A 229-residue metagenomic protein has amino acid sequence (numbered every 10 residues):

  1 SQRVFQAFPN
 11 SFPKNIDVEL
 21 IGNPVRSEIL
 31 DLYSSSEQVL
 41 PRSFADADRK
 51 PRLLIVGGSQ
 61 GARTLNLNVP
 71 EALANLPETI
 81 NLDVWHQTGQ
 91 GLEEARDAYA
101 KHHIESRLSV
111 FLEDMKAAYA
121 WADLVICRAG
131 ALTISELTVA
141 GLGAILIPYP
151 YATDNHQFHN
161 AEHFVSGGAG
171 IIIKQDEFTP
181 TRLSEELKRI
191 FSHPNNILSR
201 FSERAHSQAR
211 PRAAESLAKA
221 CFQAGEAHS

Functional and structural regions predicted by a protein language model:
S1-L40, F44-A45: Active-site-proximal region of nucleotide-activated glycan assembly enzymes, centered on histidine/acidic-rich loops
P9, G58, G89, G130-A131 (+1 more regions): Short glycine-/small-residue-rich Rossmann-like dinucleotide-binding loops
P9-V18, E94-H102, L137: Short loop/helix-cap segments at secondary-structure boundaries that form the rim of catalytic
S34-V125, F158-E162, S166, I173-R182: Donor-nucleotide binding loops and adjacent catalytic segments primarily of GT-B fold Leloir glycosyltransferases
A120-S135, L142-G143: Acidic donor-binding loop of glycosyltransferase active sites
C127, G143-D154: Short hydrophobic beta-strand element within catalytic cores of glycosyltransferases and related nucleotide-activated
N196-P211: A short, well-ordered alpha-helix in the C-terminal region of glycosyltransferases
R210-S229: C-terminal alpha-helical cap of glycosyltransferases
